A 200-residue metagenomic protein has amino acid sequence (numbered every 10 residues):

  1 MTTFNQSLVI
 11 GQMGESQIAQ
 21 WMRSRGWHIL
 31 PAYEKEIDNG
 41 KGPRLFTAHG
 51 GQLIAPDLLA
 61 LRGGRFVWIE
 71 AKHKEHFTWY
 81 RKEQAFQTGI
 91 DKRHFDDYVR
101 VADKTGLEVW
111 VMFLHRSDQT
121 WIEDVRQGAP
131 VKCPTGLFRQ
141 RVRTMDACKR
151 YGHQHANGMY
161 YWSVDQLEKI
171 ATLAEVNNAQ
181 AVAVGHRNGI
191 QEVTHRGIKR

Functional and structural regions predicted by a protein language model:
M1-T2, M13, S24, H28 (+3 more regions): Non-catalytic C-terminal interaction segments of nucleic acid-processing enzymes
M1-T3, S7, P31-V67: Active-site metal-binding core of divalent-cation-utilizing nuclease and nuclease-like domains
S7-G11, E15-S16, Q20: Metal-dependent nuclease catalytic cores that hydrolyze phosphodiester bonds in DNA/RNA, characterized by
E15, G51-I54, H94: Amphipathic coiled-coil/heptad-repeat helices and related helical stalk/stem segments that mediate oligomerization
M22, P56-W79: Conserved catalytic cores of phosphodiester-cleaving nucleases, focusing on short active-site segments
E34, E70-K74, H115-R116: Short loop/turn segments at strand-loop or loop-helix junctions that form parts of catalytic or ligand-binding pockets
N39-K41, T78, Q119: Generic structural signal for helix capping and beta-alpha/helix-loop junctions
K74-Y98: Mg2+/Mn2+-dependent nuclease catalytic core
